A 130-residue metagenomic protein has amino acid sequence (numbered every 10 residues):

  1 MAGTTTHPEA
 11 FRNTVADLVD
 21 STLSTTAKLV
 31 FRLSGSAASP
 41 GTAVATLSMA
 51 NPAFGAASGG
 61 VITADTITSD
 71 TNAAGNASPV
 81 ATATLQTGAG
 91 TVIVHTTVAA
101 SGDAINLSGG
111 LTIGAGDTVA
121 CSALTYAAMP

Functional and structural regions predicted by a protein language model:
M1-A83, T87-P130: Small cysteine-rich, disulfide-bonded extracellular modules of the LU/uPAR three-finger superfamily and closely related
